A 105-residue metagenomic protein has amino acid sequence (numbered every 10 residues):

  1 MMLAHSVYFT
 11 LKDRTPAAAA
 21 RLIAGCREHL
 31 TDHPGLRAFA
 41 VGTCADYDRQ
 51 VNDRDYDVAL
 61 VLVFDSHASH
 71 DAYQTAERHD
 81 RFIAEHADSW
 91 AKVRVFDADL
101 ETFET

Functional and structural regions predicted by a protein language model:
M1-D57, D65-A72, D99-T105: Short S/T/G/P-rich N-terminal loop/turn motif that feeds into the first structured element of a domain
H67-F96: C-terminal structural segments of small proteins and small subunits
